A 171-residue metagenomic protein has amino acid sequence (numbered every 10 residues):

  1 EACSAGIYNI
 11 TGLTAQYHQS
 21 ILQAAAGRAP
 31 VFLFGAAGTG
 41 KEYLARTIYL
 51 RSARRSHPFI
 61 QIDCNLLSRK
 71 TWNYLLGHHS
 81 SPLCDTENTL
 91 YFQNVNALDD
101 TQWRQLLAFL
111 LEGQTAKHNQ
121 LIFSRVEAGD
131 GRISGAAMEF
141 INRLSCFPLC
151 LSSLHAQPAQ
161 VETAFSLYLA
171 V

Functional and structural regions predicted by a protein language model:
A2-R132, L144-P158, E162, A170: AAA+ ATPase active-site-proximal loops
